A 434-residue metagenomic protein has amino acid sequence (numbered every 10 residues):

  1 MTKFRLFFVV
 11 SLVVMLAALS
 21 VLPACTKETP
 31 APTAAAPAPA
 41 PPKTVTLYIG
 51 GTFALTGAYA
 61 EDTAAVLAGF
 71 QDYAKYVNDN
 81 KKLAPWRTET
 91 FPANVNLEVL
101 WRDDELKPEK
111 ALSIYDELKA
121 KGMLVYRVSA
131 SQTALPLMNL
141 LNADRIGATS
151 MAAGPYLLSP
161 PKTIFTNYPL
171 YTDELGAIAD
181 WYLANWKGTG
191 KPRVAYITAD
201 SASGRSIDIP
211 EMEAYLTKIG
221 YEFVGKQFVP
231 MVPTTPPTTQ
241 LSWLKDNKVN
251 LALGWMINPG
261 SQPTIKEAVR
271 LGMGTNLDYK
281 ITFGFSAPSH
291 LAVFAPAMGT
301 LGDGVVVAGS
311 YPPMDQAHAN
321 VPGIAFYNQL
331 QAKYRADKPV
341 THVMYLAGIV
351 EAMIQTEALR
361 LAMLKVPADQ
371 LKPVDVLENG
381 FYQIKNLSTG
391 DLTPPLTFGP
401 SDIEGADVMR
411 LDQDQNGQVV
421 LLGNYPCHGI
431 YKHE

Functional and structural regions predicted by a protein language model:
M1-Y48, A120, K432-E434: Short, low-complexity disordered leader/linker segments with a strong preference for bacterial N-terminal type II
P30-G51, R87-N96, L183-P192: Immediate post-signal peptide segment of exported/extracytoplasmic ligand-binding proteins
P32-A34, E61-A68, N80-S159, N167 (+4 more regions): Beta-alpha junction/loop-to-helix N-cap segments that form part of ligand/metal-binding clefts
G50-Q71, R102-P108, S131, I197-D208 (+2 more regions): Extracytoplasmic "Venus flytrap"
D62-Y73, A111-I114, T133-L137, E174-I178 (+10 more regions): Stable alpha-helical elements in mature extracytoplasmic
A68, E109, M123-V232, E267 (+1 more regions): Extracytoplasmic ligand/sensor domains, especially the bilobed periplasmic-binding protein
A268-I349, P426-Y431: Extracellular/periplasmic periplasmic-binding protein-like sensory domains
K333-Y345, T356-L421: Segments of small-molecule ligand-sensing domains
